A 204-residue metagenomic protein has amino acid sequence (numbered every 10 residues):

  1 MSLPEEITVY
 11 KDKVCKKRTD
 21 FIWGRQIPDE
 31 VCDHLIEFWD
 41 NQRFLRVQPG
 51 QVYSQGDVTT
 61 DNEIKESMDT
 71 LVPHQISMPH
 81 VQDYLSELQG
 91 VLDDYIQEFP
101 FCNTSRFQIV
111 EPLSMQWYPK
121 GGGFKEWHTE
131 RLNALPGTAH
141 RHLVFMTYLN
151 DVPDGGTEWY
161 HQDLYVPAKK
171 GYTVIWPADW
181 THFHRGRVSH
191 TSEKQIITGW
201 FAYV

Functional and structural regions predicted by a protein language model:
S2-V110: Non-heme Fe(II)/2-oxoglutarate
L85-V204: Catalytic core of non-heme Fe(II) oxygenases with the double-stranded beta-helix
